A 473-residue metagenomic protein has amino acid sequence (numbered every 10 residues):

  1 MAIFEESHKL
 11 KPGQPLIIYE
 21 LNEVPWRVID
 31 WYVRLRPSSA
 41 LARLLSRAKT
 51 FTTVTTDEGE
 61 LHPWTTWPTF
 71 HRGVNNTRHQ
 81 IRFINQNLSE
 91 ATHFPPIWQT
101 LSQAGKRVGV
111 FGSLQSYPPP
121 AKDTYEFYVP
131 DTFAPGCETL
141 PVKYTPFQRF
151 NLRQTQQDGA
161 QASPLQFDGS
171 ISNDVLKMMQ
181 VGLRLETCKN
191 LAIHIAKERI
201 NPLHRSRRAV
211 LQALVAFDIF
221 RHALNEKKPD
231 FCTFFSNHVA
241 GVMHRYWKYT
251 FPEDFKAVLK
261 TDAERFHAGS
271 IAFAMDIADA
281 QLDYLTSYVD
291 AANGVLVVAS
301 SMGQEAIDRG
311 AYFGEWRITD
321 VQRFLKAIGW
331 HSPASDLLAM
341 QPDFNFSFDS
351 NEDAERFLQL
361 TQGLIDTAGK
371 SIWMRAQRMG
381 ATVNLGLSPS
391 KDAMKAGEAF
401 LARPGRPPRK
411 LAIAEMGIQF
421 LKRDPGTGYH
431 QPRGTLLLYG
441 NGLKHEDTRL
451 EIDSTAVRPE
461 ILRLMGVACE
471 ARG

Functional and structural regions predicted by a protein language model:
A2-K49: Active-site-proximal N-terminal segment of extracellular/periplasmic enzymes that hydrolyze or transfer
A2-P12, F83-S89, F94-P95, Q99 (+4 more regions): Membrane-interface soluble catalytic domains
E23-W26, G59-L61, N75-T77, V108 (+10 more regions): Short, solvent-exposed loop/turn segments at secondary-structure junctions
I29-T66, R107-F111: Short, structured active-site-proximal loop/turn typified by the sulfatase FGly-forming signature C/S-X-P-X-R
A40, F273-G314, I461: Metal-dependent active-site segment of extracytoplasmic phospho-/sulfohydrolases and closely related
R72-V258: His/Asp/Glu-rich, glycine-adjacent segments that coordinate divalent cations and/or stabilize oxyanion chemistry on
L191-R205, K256-H267, D336, T435-H445: Short glycine/proline-rich turn/loop motifs
K248-G269, P404-A412: A solvent-exposed, charged loop/short amphipathic helix patch at secondary-structure junctions
